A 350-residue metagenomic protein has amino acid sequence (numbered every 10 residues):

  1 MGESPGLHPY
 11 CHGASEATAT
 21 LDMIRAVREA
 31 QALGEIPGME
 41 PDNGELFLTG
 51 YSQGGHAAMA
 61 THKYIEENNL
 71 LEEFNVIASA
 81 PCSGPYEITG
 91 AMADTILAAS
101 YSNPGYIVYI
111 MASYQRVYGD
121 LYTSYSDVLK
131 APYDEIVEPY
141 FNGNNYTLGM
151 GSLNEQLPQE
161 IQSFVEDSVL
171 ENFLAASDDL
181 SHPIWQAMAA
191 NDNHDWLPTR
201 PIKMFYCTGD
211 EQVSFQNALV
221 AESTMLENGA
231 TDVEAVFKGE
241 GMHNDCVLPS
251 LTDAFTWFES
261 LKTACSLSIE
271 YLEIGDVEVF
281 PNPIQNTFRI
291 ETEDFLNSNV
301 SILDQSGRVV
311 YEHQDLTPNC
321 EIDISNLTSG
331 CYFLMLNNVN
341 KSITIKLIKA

Functional and structural regions predicted by a protein language model:
Y10-G34: Alpha/beta-hydrolase active-site loop
R25-Y101: Primarily recognizes the serine-hydrolase "nucleophile elbow" in alpha/beta-hydrolase and SGNH/GDSL folds
G44, L197-I202: Short, proline-enriched alpha-helix->beta-strand connector loops that line the catalytic pocket of alpha/beta-hydrolase
T61, R200, S214-T224: Short alpha-helix in the alpha/beta-hydrolase fold that links the catalytic acid
C82-D195: Accessory cap/linker subdomain of secreted extracellular hydrolases
A93, W185-A187, N191, Q212 (+2 more regions): C-terminal catalytic histidine-bearing segment of alpha/beta-hydrolase fold enzymes
K203-D210: Short beta-strand/loop motif that positions the catalytic acidic residue of the alpha/beta-hydrolase fold
L272-F280, I284-A350: C-terminal outer-membrane/trafficking sorting elements
